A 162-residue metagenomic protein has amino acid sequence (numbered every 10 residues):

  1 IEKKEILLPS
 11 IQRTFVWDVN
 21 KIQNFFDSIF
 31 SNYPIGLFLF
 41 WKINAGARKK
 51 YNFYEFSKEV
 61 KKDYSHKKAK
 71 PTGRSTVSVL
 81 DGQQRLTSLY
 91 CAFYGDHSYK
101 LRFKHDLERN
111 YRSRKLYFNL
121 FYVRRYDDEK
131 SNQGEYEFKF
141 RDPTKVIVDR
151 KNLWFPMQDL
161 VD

Functional and structural regions predicted by a protein language model:
I1-V19, Q23-D162: Basic- and aromatic-enriched surface patches that contact anionic nucleotides/nucleic acids
